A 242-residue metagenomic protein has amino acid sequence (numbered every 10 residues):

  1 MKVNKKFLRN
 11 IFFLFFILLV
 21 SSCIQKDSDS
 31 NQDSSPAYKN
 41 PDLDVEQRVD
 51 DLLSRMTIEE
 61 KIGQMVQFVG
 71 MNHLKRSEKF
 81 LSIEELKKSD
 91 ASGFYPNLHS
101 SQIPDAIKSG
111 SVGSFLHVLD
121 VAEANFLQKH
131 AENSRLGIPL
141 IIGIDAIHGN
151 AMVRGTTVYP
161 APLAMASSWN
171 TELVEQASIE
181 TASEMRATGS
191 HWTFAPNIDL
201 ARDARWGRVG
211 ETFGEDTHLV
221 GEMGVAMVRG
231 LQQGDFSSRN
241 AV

Functional and structural regions predicted by a protein language model:
K2-F12: Bacterial N-terminal signal peptides that target proteins for export
I11-S21: Bacterial N-terminal signal peptides
C23-V242: Glycoside hydrolase catalytic-domain context in secreted enzymes
